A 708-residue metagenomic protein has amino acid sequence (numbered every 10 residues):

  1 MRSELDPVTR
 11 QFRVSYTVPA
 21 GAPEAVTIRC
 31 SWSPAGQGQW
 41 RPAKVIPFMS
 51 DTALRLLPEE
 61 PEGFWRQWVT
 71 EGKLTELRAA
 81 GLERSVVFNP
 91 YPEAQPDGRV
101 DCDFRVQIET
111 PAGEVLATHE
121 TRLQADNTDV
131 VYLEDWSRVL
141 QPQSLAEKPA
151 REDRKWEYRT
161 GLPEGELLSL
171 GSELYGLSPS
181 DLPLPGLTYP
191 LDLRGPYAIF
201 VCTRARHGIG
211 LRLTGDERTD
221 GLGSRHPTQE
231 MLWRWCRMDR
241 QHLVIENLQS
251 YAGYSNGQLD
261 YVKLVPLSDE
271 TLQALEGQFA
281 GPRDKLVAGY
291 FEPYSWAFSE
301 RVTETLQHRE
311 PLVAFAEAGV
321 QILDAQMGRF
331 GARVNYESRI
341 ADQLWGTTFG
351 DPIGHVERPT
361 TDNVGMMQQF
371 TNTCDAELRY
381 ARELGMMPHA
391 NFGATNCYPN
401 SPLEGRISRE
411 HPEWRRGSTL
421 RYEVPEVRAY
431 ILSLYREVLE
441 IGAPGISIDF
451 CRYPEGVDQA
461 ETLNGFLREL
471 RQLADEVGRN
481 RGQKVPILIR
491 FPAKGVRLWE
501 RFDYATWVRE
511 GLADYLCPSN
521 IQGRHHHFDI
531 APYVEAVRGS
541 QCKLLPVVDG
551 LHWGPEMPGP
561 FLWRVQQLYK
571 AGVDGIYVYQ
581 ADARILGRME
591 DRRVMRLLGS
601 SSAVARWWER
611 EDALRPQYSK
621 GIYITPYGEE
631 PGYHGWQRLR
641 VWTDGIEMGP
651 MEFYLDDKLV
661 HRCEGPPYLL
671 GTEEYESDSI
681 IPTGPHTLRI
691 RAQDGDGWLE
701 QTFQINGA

Functional and structural regions predicted by a protein language model:
A35-E93, D97-D101, E109, G621-A708: Long, low-complexity serine/threonine/glycine- and acidic-rich segments characteristic of extracellular
D126-P190: Glycan-recognition and processing domains
P185-L187, L191-H207, Q637-V641: A short beta-strand element within beta-rich, extracytoplasmic domains of secreted/secretory-pathway proteins
Q278-T305, T347-R379, H389-I441, G559-W563: Active-site-adjacent "subsite" loops/lids of carbohydrate-active enzymes
L306-E337, I441-G442, A513-L516, A571-G575: Catalytic domains of carbohydrate-active enzymes, especially glycoside hydrolases
V320-Q368, Y515-G523, H527, A531: Aromatic-lined carbohydrate-binding/catalytic grooves of carbohydrate-active enzymes
I322, Q326, Y515-H526, H552-R615: Substrate-binding cleft of secreted/luminal carbohydrate-active enzymes
E426-Q541: Active-site neighborhood of glycoside hydrolase catalytic domains
